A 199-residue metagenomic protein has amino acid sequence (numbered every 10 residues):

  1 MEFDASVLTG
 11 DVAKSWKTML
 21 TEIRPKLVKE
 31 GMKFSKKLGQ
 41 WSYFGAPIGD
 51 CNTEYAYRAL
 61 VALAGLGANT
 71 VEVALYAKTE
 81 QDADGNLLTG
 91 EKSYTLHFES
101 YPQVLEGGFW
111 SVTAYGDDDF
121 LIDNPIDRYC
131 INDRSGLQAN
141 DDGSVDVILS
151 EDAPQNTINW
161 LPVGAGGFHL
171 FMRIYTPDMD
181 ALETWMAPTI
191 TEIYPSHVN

Functional and structural regions predicted by a protein language model:
M1-N199: A compositional/structural signature for long, glycine/proline-rich flexible linkers and loops on extracytoplasmic
